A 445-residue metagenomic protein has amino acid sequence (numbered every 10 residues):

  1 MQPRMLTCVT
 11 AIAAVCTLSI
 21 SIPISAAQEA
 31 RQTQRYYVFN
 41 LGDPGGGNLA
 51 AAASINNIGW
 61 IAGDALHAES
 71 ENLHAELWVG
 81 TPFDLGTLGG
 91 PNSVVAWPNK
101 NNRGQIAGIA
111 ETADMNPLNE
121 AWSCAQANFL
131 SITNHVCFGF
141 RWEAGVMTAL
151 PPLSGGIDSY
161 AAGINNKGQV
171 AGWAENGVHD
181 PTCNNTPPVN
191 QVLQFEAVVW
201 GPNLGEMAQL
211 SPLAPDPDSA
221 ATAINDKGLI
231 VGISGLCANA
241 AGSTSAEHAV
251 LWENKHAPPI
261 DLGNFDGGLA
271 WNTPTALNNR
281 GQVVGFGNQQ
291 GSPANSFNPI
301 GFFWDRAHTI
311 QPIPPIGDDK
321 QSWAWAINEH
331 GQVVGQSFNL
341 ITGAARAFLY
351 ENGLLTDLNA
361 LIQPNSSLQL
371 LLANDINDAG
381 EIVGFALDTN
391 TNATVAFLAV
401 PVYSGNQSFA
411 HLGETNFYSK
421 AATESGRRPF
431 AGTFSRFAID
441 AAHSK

Functional and structural regions predicted by a protein language model:
Q2-K445: Residue-level hotspots at or immediately adjacent to binding/recognition sites across diverse folds
